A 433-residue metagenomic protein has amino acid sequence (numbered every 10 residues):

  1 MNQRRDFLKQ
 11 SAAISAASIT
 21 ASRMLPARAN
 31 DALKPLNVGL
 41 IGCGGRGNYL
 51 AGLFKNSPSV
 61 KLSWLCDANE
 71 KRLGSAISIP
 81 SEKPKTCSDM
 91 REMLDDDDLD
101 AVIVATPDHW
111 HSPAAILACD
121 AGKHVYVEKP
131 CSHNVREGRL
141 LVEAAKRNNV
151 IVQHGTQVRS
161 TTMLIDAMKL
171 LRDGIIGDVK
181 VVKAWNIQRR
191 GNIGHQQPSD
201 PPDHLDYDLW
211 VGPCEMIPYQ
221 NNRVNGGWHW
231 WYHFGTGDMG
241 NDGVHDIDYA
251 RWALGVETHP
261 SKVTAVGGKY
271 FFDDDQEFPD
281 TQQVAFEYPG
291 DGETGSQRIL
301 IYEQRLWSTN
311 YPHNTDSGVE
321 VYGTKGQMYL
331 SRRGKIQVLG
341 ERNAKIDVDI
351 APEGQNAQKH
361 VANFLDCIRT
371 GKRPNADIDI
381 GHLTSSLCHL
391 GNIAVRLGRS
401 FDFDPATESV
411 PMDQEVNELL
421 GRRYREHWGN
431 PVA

Functional and structural regions predicted by a protein language model:
M1-S15: N-terminal secretory signal peptides and thylakoid transit peptides that target proteins across membranes
S11-P80, V158-T161, A250: N-terminal Rossmann-like dinucleotide-binding module
K34-L36, V150, K180: Nucleotide donor/acceptor-binding cores
S59, D98, I175-D178, H259: Glycine-centered tight turns that cap/initiate beta-strands
P84-D89: Conserved SAM-binding strand-loop segment of SAM-dependent methyltransferases
V102-I103: N-terminal Rossmann-like NAD(P) cofactor-binding module of classical short-chain dehydrogenase/reductase
P107-D108, S112-S160, G174: Beta-strand-loop-alpha-helix segment that lines the small-molecule cofactor/substrate pocket of alpha/beta enzymes
D166, D178, K183, R189-G237 (+3 more regions): Contiguous beta-strand/loop segments that form the cofactor/metal-binding neighborhood of enzyme cores
